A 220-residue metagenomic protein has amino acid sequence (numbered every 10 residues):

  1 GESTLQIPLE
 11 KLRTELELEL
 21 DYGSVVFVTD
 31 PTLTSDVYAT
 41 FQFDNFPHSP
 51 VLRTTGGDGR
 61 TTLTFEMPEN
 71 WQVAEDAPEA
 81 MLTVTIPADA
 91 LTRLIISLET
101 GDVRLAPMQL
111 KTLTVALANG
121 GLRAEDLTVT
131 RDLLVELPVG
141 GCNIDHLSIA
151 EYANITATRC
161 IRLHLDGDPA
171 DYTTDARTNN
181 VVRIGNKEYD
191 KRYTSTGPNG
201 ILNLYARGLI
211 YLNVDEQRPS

Functional and structural regions predicted by a protein language model:
G1-R60, T83-S97, D102-M108, H164-D166 (+2 more regions): Short linear S-[DN]-x-LW-Φ motif typified by the pepsin-like aspartic protease active-site region
T29-P31, D76, P107-M108, L127-T128 (+1 more regions): Short glycine/proline-enriched turns and hinge-like loops at secondary-structure junctions
Q42-N45, T64-P78: Secondary-structure transition/turn motif
P50-V51, P68, E136: Polar, glycosylation-prone regions of secreted, cell-surface, and some intracellular proteins
T62-F65, L127: A short hydrophobic beta-strand element
A77-T83, V139: Extracellular beta-strand/beta-solenoid scaffold signature
L94-L137: Right-handed parallel beta-helix
L122-S220: Short, surface-exposed interaction patches in beta-rich subdomains that mediate adhesion/assembly near membranes
